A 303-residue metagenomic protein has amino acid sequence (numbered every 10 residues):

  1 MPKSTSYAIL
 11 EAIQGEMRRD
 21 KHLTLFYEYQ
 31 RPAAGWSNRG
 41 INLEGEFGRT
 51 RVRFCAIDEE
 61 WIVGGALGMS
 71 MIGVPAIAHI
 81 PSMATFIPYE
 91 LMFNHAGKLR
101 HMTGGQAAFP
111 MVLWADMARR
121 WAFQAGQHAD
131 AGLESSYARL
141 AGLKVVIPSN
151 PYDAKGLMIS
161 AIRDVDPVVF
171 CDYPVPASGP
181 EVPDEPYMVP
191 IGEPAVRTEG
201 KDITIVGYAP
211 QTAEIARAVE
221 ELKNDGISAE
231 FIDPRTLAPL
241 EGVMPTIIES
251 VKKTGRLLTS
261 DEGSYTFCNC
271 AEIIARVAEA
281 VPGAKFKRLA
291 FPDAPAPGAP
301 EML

Functional and structural regions predicted by a protein language model:
M1-P167, C171: Thiamine diphosphate
Y29-Q30, W36-E46, E59, A107-F109 (+3 more regions): Thiamine diphosphate
